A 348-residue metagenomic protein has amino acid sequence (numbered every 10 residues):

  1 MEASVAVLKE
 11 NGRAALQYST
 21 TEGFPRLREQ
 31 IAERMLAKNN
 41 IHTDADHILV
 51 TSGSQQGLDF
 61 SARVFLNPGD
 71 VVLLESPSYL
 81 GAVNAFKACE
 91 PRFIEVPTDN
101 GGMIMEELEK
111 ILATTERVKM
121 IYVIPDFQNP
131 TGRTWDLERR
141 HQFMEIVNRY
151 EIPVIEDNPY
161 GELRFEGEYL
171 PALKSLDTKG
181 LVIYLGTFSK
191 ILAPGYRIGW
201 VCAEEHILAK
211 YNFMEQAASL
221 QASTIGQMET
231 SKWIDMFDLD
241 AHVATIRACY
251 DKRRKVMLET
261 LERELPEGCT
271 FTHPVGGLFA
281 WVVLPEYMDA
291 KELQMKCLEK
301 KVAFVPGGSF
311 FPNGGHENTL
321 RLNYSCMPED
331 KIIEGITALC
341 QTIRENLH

Functional and structural regions predicted by a protein language model:
V7-E151, I155, G161-K179, Y250 (+2 more regions): Conserved core of the PLP fold type I
T178-A248: Conserved core segment of the aminotransferase class I/II
E204-E205, D235, V283-P285, S325-M327: Residue-level recognition of strand-loop junctions within catalytic nucleotide-signaling folds
S231, A248-L258, T270-V283, L293: Conserved glycine-rich beta-strand-loop-beta hairpin in the small C-terminal domain of fold type I
M288-L293, D330-E334: Short, conserved charged micro-motifs
E299, N313-H348: PLP-dependent enzyme catalytic core of the Aspartate aminotransferase-like
